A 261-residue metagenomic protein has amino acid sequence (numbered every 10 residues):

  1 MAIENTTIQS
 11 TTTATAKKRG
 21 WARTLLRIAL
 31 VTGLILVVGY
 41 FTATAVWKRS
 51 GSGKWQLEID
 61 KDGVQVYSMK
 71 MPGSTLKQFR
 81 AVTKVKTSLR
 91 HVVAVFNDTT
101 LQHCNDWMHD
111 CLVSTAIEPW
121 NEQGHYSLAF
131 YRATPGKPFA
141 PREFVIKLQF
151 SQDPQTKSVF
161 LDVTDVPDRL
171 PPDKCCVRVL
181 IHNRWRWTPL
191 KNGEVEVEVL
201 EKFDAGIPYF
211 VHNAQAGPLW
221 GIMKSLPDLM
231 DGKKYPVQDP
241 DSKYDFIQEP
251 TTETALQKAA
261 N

Functional and structural regions predicted by a protein language model:
A2-N261: Eukaryotic helix-grip
